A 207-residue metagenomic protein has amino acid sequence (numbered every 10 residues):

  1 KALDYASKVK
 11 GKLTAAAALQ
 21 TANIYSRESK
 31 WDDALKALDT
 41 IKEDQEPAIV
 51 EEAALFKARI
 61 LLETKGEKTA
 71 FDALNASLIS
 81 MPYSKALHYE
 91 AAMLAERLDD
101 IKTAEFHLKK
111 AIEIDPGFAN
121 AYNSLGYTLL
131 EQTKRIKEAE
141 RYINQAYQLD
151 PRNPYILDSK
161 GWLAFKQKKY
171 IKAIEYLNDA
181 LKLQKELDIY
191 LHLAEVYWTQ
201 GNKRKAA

Functional and structural regions predicted by a protein language model:
D4, S29-K36, T64-A73, L98-K110 (+3 more regions): Structural signature of tandem alpha-helical TPR/SEL1-like repeats, specifically the intra-repeat loop/turn
A6-V9, I41, S77, A111 (+2 more regions): Alpha-helical solenoid scaffolds that mediate protein-protein interactions, centered on TPR/SEL1-like repeats but also
V9-K12, D44-E46, S80, I114 (+2 more regions): Structural marker of alpha-solenoid helical repeat scaffolds
T14, A48-V50, S84, F118 (+2 more regions): Residue-level recognition of tetratricopeptide repeat
A17, A53, L87, A121 (+2 more regions): TPR alpha-solenoid repeat register
N23, R59, M93, Y127-T128 (+2 more regions): Residue-level recognition of tetratricopeptide repeat
K172, N178, K182-E195, T199-G201: C-terminal soluble interaction/assembly domains
